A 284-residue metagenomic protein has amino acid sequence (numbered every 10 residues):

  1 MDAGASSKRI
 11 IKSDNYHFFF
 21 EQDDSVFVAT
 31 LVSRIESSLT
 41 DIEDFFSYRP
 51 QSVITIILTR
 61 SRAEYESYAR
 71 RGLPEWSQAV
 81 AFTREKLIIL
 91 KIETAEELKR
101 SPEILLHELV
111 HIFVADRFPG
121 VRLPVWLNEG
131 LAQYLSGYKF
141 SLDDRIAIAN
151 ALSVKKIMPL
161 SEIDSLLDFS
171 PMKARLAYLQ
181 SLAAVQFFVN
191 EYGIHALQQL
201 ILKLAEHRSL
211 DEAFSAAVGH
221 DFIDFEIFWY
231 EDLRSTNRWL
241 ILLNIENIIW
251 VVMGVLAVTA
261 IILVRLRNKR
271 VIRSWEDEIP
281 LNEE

Functional and structural regions predicted by a protein language model:
M1-A3, L202: Short linear motifs in intrinsically disordered
A3-L123, A177, L210: Juxtacatalytic substrate-recognition/specificity segment
P74, Q78-L87, E96-E103, R117-E246 (+1 more regions): Acidic/His/Gly-enriched intrinsically disordered linker/tail segments that often contain short helix/coil "MoRF-like"
N237-E284: C-terminal single-pass membrane-anchor helix
